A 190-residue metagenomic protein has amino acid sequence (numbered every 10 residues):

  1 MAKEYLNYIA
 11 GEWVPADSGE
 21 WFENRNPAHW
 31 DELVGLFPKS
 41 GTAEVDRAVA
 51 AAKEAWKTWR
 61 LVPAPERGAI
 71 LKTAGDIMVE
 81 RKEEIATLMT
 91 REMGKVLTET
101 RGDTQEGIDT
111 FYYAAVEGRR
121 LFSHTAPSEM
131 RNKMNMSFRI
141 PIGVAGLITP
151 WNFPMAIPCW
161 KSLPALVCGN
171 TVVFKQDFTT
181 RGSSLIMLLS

Functional and structural regions predicted by a protein language model:
M1-L36, A69, L121-T149: Terminal low-complexity tails and localization/encapsulation signals of metabolic enzymes
I9, V45, V49, I70 (+4 more regions): Hydrophobic aliphatic residue packing
W13, W56-W59, W151, W160: Signature tryptophan residues that serve as conserved aromatic anchors
D17, V45, K82, T100 (+2 more regions): Alpha-helix N-cap/helix-start motif
E23-N24, G41-E44, M155: A short local loop/turn or secondary-structure capping micro-motif enriched for an aromatic residue
W30-F122: Glycine-rich loop-to-alpha-helix module at the N-terminal edge of alpha/beta enzyme cores
S123-S190: Rossmann-like NAD(P) dinucleotide-binding subdomain of oxidoreductase/dehydrogenase enzymes
